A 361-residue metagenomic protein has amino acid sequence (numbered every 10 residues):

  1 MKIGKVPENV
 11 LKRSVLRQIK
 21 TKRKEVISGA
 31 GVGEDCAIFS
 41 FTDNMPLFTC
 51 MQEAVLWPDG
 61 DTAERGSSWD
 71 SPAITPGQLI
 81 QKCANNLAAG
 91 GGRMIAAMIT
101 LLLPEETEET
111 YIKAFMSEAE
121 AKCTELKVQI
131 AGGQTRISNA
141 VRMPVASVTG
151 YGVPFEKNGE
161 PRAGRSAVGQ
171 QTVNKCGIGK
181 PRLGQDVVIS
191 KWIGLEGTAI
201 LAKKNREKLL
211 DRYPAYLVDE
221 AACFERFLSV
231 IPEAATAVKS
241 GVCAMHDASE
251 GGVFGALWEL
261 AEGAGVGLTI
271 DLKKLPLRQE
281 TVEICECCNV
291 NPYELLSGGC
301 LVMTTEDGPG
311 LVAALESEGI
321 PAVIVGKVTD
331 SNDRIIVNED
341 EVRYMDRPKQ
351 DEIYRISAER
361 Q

Functional and structural regions predicted by a protein language model:
K2-I3, P7, L11, E316-Q361: Acidic, Ser/Thr/Pro-rich beta/coil linker or hinge segments at domain junctions
K5-I189, G194-L195: Glycine-rich phosphate/pyrophosphate-binding loop regions near the starts of catalytic domains
S28-G31, A248-S249, G267-P276, Y293-L296 (+1 more regions): Beta-strand->loop->alpha-helix junctions that form or flank phosphate-binding loops in nucleotide-handling enzymes
G29-G31, F39-D43, C123, S138-M143 (+9 more regions): Solvent-exposed alpha-helices and their adjacent loops that cap or buttress functional pockets in soluble metabolic
I99-L102, Q134-R136, W192-I193, S249-G251 (+3 more regions): Short, ordered loop/turn segments at secondary-structure junctions
P104-E106, A221-S297: Active-site-proximal betaalpha loop/short-helix elements that scaffold phosphoryl/nucleotidyl transfer chemistry
V173-A234: Short, acidic (Asp/Glu-rich) active-site segment that either coordinates a divalent metal cofactor
T304-G310: Helix N-cap motif at beta-to-alpha junctions
